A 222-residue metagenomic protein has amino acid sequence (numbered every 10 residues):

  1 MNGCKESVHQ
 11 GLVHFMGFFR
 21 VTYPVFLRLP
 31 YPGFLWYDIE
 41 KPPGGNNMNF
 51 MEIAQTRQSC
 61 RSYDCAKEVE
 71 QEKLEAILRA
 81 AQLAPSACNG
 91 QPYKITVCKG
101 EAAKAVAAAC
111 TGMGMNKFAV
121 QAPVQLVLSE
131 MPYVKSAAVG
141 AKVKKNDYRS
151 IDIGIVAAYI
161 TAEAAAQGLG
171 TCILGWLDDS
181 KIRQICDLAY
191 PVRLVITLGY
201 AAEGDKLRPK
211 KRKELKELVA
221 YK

Functional and structural regions predicted by a protein language model:
M1-G3, S7-R20: N-terminal amphipathic/hydrophobic targeting modules at extreme N-termini, encompassing cleavable Sec/SRP-type signal
L12, Y31-P32, Y37, K41-V124 (+1 more regions): N-terminal amphipathic, basic helical "cap/leader" segment at the start of enzyme domains
F15-F19, Y23-F26, Y31-Y37: Aromatic (phenylalanine/tyrosine) cluster motif
F50-E68, V134, L194-K222: C-terminal helix-cap and adjacent tail motif
I53, V127-G140, Y159: Short, basic/glycine-rich phosphate-binding loops at helix/coil junctions that contact nucleotide phosphates
C60-Y63, A105, K135-D147: Glycine/charged-rich beta-loop-alpha catalytic/anionic-binding loops adjacent to active sites
I77, A81, L126, A141-I185 (+1 more regions): Small-aliphatic-rich amphipathic alpha-helix that forms the alpha element of a beta-alpha
E130, W176, Y200: Short secondary-structure boundary segments
